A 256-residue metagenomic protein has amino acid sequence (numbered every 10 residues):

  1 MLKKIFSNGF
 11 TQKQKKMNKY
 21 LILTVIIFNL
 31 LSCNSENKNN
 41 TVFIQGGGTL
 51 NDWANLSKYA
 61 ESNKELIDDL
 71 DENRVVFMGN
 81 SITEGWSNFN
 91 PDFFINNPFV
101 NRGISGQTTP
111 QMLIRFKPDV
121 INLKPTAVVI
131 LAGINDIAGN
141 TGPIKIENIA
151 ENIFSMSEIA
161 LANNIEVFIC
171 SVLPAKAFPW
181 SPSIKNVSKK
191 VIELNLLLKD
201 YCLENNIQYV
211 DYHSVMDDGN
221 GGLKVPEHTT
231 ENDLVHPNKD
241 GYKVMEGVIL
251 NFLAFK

Functional and structural regions predicted by a protein language model:
M1-M17: N-terminal secretory signal peptides that target proteins for export/translocation
N18-T24: Sec-dependent signal peptide recognition, specifically the positively charged N-region followed immediately by
L30-S32: C-terminal motif of bacterial Sec signal peptides marking the signal peptidase cleavage site
N37-A127: Serine-esterase "nucleophile elbow" of acetyl-processing enzymes
S81-G85, S105-T109, I134-A138, L173-A177 (+2 more regions): Solvent-exposed loop/turn segments at secondary-structure junctions within structured extracellular/periplasmic domains
L131-I137, E158-V191: Active-site segments of SGNH/GDSL-like serine hydrolases that catalyze O-acetyl group transfer/hydrolysis on lipids
K145-C170, L197-I207: Charged, glycine-enriched surface loops/patches that mediate electrostatic binding to polyanionic ligands
L173-K256: Catalytic His-Asp segment of secreted/periplasmic serine-dependent ester chemistry enzymes
